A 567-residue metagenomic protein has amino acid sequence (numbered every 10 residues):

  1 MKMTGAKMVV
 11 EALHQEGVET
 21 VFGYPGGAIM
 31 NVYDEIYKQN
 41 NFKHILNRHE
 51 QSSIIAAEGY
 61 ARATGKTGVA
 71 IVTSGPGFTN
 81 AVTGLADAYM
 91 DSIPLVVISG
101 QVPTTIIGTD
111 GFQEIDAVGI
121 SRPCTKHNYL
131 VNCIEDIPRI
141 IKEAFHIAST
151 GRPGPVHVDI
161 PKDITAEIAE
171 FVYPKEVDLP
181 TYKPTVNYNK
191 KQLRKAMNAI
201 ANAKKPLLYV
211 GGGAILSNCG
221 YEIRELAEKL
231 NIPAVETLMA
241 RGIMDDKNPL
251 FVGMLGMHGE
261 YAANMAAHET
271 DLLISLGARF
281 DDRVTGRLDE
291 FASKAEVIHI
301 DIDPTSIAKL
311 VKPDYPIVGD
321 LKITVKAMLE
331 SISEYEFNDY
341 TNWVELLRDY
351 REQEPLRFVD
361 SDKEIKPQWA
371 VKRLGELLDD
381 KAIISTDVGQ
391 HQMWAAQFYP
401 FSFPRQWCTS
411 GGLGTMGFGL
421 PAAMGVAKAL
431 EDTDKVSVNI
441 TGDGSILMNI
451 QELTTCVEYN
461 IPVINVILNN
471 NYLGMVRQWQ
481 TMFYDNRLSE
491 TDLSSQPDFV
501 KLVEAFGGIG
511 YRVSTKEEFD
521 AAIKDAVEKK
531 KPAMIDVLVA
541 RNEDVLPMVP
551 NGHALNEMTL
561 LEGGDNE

Functional and structural regions predicted by a protein language model:
M1-Y335, R373, L377-D380, D434-V436 (+4 more regions): N-terminal alpha/beta PP-like core and its mobile active-site loop of ThDP/TPP-dependent enzymes
A6-V9, H14, V18-E19, V32-I36 (+1 more regions): Active-site diphosphate/adenylate-binding microenvironment
Y24-G26, I45-I55, A70-G77, N132-C133 (+7 more regions): Active-site nucleophile and cofactor-binding loops and adjacent substrate-binding regions of central metabolic enzymes
S52, D116, N218, I365-W369 (+2 more regions): A generic structural signal for residues located within well-ordered alpha-helices of large catalytic or ligand-binding
G68-A70, V158, I384, W407 (+1 more regions): Well-ordered beta-strand positions enriched in small/hydrophobic/aromatic, beta-favoring residues
I98, I106-Q113, A308-L310, P316-V318 (+2 more regions): Thiamine diphosphate
E135, K294-Q390, K516-E517, I523-D525 (+1 more regions): Phosphate/pyrophosphate-binding active-site segments
A227, A267, P367, N449 (+1 more regions): Active-site-proximal structural scaffolding
